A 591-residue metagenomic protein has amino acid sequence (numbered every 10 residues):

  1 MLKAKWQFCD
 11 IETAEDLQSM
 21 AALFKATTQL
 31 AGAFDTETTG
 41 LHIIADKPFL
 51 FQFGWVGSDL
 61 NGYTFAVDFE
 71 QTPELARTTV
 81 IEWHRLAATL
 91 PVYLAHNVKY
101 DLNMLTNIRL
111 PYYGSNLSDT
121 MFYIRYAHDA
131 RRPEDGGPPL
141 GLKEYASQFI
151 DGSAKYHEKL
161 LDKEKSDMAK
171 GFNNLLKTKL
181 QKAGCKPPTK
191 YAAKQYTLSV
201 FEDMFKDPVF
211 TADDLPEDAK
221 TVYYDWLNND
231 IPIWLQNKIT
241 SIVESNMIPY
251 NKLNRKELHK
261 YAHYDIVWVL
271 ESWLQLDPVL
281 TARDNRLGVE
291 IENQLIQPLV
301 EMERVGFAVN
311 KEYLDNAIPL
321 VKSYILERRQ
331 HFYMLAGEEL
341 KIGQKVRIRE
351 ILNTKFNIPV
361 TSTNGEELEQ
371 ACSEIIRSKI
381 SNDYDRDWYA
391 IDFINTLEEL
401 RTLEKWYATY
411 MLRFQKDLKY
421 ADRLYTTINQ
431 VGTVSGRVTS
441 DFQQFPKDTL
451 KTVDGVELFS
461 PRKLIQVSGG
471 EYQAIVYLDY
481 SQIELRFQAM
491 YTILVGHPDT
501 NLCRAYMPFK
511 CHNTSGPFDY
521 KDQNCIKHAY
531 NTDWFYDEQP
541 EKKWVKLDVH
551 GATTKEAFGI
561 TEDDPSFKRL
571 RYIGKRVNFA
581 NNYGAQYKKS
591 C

Functional and structural regions predicted by a protein language model:
L2-A14, A26, A33-H42, D46-P48 (+5 more regions): Acidic, glycine-rich two-metal-ion catalytic cores of nucleic acid-processing enzymes
L2-E12, H42-D277, T363, C372 (+6 more regions): Active-site-proximal helix-loop-helix substrate-binding element of RNase H-like nuclease domains
A87-Y93, E338, Y472-I475: Short active-site oxyanion
D101-M104, I351, F487, K589: Phosphate- and divalent-cation-binding pockets in alpha/beta enzyme and binding domains that engage nucleotide-derived
I233-I248, K260-D277, A282-V309, K345-F356 (+1 more regions): Core structural elements
S245-N251, V300, R304, P359 (+5 more regions): Conserved catalytic core of nucleic-acid polymerases
Y250, N254-Y261, R286-Q294, L320-Y324 (+6 more regions): Secondary-structure capping and boundary motifs in well-ordered enzyme cores
L287-F393, N582-C591: Extended, well-ordered alpha-helical scaffold/bundle regions in very large, multi-domain proteins
